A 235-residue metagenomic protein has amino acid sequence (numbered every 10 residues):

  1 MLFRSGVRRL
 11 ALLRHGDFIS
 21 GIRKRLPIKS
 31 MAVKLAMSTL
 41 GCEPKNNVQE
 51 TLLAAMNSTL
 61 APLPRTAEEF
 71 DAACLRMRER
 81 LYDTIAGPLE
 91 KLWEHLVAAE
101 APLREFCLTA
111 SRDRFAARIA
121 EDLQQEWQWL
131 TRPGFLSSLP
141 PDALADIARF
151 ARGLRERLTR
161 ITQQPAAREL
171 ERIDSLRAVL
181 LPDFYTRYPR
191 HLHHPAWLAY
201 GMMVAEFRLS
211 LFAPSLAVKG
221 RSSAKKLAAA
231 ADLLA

Functional and structural regions predicted by a protein language model:
M1-L192, A196, Y200, V204-E206 (+1 more regions): Acidic, serine/threonine- and proline-rich low-complexity intrinsically disordered segments
